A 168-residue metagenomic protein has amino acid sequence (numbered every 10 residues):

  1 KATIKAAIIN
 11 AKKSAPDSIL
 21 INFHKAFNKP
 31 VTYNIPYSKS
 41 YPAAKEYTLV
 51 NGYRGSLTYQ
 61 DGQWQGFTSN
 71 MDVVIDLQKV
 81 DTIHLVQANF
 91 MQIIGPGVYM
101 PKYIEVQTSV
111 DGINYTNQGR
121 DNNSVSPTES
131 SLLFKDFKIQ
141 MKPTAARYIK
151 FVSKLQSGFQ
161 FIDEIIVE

Functional and structural regions predicted by a protein language model:
K5-I9, K150-V152: Extracellular recognition modules
I8-N10, F90, T108-V110: Residue-level signal for short segments within beta-strands and strand-turn junctions of well-structured beta-sheet
A11-K13, N114: Charged, amphipathic alpha-helical interaction segments
K13, D17-V80, M91-V98, R120-S131 (+1 more regions): Disordered, acidic Ser/Thr/Pro-rich linker "stalks" and the adjacent N-terminal cap of the next globular domain
F67-S69, I94-E168: Trp- and acidic/polar-enriched beta-sheet ligand-binding modules for extracellular glycan and matrix recognition
V80-T82, Q156: Short, surface-exposed acidic/glycine-rich loop or hinge patches that mediate macromolecular interfaces
I83-Q87: Contiguous beta-strand segments within globular domains
